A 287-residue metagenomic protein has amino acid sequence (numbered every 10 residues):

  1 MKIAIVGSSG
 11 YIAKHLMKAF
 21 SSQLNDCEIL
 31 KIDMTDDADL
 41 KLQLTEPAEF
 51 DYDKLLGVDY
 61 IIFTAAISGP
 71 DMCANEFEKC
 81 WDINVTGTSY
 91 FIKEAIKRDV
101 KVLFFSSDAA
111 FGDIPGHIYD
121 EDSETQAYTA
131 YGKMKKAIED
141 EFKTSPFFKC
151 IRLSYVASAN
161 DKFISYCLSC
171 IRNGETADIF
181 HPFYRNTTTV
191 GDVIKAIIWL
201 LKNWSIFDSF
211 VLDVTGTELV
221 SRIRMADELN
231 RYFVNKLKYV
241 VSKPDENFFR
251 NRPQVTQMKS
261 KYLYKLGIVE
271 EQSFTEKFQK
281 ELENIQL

Functional and structural regions predicted by a protein language model:
M1-Q23: N-terminal Rossmann NAD(P)H-binding glycine-rich loop of SDR-like oxidoreductase domains
I29-F50: Adenosine-cofactor binding site in Rossmann-like domains, unifying the SAM/SAH pocket of S-adenosylmethionine-dependent
L44-I83: NAD(P)H-binding glycine-rich loop region in Rossmannoid oxidoreductase-like domains and their noncatalytic homologs
I61, N75-L103: NAD(P)-cofactor binding segment of oxidoreductase domains
D82, G87, A110-I151, S158: Catalytic helix-loop patch of NAD(P)-dependent Rossmann-fold dehydrogenases
D140-R185, V190-D192, I198: NAD(P)-dependent short-chain dehydrogenase/reductase
A196, N203-F248, Q254-V255: Mid/C-terminal beta-alpha module of Rossmann-like enzyme folds, strongest in SDR-family dehydrogenases/epimerases
S221-D227, S242-L287: Conserved C-terminal active-site "lid" loop/helix of NAD(P)H-dependent oxidoreductases that clamps the redox cofactor
